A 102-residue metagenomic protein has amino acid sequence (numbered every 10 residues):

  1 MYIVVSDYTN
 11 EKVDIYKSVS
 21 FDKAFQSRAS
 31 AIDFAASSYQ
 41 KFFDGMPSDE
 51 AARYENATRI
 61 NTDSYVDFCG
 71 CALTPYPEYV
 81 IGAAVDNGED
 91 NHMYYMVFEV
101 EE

Functional and structural regions predicted by a protein language model:
M1-S20, S30, S38, Y95: Short aromatic-glycine-(Arg/Gly/Cys) micro-motifs in beta-strand/loop hairpins
Y16, A24-S48: A short, charged, amphipathic alpha-helix used as a generic interaction element across diverse proteins
S37-E102: Short, mixed-charge low-complexity intrinsically disordered segments
